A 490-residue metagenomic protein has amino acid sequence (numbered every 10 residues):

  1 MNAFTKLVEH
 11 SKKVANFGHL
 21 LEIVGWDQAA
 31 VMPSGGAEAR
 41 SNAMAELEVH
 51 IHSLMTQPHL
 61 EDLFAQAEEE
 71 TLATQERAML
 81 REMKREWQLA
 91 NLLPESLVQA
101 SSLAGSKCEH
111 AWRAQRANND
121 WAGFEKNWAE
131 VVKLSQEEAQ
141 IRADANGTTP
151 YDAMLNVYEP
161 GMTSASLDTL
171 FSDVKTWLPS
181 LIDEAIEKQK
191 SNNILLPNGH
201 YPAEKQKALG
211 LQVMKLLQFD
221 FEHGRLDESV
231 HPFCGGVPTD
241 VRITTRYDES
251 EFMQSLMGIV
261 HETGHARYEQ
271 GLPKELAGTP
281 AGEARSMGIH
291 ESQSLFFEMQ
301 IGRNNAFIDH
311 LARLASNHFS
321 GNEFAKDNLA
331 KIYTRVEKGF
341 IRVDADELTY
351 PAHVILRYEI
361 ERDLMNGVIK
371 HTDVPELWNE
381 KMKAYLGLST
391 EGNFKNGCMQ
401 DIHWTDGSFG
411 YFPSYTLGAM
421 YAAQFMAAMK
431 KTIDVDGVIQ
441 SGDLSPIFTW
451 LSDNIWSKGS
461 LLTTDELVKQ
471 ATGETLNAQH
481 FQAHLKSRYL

Functional and structural regions predicted by a protein language model:
M1-P160, K486-L490: A well-structured
A3, G25, A29, G35 (+4 more regions): C-terminal, non-catalytic "cap/extension" segments appended to globular domains
L7, A143, H261, S294 (+3 more regions): Divalent metal-coordination and catalytic microenvironments
A39, A100, N127-E130, L170 (+13 more regions): Secondary-structure capping and boundary motifs in well-ordered enzyme cores
S101-F252: Contiguous, non-catalytic segments that form substrate-binding/exosite surfaces or channel walls
F171, K175-L178, A203-K207, V213-D227 (+3 more regions): All-alpha helical catalytic cores of prenyl diphosphate-utilizing isoprenoid enzymes
Q254-P273, E291-L295: Active-site recognition of the HExxH zinc-binding catalytic motif
E283-F324: Post-HExxH zinc-binding segment in Zn-dependent metallohydrolases
